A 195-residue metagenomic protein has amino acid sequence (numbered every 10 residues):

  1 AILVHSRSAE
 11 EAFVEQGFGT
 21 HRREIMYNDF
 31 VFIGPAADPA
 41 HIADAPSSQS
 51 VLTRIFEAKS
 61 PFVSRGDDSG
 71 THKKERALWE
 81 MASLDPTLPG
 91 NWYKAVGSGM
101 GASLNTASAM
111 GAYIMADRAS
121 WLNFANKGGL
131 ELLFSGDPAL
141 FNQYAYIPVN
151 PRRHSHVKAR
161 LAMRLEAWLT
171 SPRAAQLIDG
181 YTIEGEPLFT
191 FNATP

Functional and structural regions predicted by a protein language model:
A1, T20-F32: Short, glycine-/small- and polar/acidic-enriched structural segments that line small-molecule recognition paths
A1-G19: Early extracytoplasmic/lumenal segment of secretory-pathway proteins
S6-R7, V14, M26, P35 (+1 more regions): Exported/periplasmic ABC-transporter solute-binding proteins
